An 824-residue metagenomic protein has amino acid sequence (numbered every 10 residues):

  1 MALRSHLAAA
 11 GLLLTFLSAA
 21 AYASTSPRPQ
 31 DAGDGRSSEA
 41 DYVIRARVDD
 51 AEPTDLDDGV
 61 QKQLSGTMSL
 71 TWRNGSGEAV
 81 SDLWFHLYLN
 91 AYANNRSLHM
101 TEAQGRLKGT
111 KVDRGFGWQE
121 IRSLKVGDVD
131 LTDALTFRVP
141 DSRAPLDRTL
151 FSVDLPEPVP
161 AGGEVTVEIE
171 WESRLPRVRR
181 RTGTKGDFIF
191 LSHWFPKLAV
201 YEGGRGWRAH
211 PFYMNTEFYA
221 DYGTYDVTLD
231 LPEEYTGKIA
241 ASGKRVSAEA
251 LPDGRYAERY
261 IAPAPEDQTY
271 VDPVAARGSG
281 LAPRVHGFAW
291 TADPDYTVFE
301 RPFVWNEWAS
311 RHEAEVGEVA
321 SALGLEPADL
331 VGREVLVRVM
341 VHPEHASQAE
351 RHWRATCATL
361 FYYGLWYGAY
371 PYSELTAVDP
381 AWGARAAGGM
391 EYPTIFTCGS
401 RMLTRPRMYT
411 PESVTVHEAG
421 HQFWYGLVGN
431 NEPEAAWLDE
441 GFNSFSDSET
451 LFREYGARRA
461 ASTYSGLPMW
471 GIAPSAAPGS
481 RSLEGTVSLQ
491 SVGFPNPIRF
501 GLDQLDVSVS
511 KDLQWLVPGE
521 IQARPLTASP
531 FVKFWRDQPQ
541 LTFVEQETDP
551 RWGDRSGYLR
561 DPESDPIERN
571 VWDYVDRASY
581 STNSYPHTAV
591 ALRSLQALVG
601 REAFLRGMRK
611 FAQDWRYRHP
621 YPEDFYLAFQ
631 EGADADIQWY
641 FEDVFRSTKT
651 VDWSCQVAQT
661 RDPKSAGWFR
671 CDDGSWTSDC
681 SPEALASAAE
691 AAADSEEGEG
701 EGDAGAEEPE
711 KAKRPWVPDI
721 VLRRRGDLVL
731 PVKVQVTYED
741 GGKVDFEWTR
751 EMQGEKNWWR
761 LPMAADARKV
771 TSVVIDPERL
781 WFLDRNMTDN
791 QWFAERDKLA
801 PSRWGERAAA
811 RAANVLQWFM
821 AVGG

Functional and structural regions predicted by a protein language model:
A21-S65, C680, E690-A691, D703: N-terminal, polar/Ser/Thr-rich
D55-Q63, R73, R106-D187, G754-K769 (+1 more regions): A surface-exposed beta-strand-loop module
M68-L70, N74, F85-L89, L155 (+6 more regions): Short, hydrophobic/aromatic-enriched beta-strand segments in well-ordered soluble domains
D82-A134, S192, D230-E234, T737-F746 (+1 more regions): Solvent-exposed beta-hairpin/edge-strand motifs
N95-K108, E172-D221, Y225, L780-V822: Glycine/proline-rich low-complexity spacer/linker segments in large multi-domain proteins
L198-W207, T216-V416, F445, A457 (+4 more regions): Hydrophobic helix-coil surface modules that form long, contiguous segments used for peptide/substrate interaction
T236-A241, V271, F288, I637-Q638 (+1 more regions): Beta-strand-rich binding/interaction modules
V575-C671, S678-C680, E699, R714: Amphipathic alpha-helical substructures
